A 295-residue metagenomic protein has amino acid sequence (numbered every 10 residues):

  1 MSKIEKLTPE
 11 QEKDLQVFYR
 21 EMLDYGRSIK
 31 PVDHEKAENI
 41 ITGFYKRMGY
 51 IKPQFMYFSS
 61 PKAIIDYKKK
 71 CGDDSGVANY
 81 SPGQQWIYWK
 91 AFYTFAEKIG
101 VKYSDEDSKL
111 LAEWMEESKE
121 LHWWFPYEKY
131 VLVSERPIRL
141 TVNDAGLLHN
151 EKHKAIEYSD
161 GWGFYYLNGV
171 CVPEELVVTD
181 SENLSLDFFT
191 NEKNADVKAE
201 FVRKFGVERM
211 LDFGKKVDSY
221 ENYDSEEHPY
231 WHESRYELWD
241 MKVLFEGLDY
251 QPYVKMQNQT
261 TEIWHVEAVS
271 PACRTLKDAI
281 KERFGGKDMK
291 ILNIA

Functional and structural regions predicted by a protein language model:
M1-A295: Short, glycine-biased loop/turn motifs at secondary-structure junctions and in low-complexity Ser/Thr/Pro-rich termini
